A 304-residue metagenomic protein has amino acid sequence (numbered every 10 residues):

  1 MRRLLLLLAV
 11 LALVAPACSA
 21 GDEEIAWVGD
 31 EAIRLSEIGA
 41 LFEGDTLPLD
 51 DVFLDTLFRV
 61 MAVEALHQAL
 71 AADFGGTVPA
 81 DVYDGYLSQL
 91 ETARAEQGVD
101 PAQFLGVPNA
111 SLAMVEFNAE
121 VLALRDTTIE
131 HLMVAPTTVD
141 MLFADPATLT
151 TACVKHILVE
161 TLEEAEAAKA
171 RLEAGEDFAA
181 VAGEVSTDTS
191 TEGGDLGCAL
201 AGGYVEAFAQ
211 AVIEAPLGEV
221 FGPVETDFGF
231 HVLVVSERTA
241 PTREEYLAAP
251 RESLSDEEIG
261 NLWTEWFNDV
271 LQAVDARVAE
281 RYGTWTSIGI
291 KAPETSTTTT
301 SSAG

Functional and structural regions predicted by a protein language model:
M1-L4: Positively charged n-region of N-terminal signal peptides that target proteins for export
L6-V10: Hydrophobic helical h-region of N-terminal Sec-dependent signal peptides in bacterial secretory/periplasmic proteins
V14-A17: C-terminal motif of bacterial Sec signal peptides marking the signal peptidase cleavage site
S19-G21: Bacterial signal peptide processing site
A26-T46, L66: Post-signal peptide N-terminal segment of mature Sec-exported envelope proteins
D51-G304: Peptidyl-prolyl cis-trans isomerase
